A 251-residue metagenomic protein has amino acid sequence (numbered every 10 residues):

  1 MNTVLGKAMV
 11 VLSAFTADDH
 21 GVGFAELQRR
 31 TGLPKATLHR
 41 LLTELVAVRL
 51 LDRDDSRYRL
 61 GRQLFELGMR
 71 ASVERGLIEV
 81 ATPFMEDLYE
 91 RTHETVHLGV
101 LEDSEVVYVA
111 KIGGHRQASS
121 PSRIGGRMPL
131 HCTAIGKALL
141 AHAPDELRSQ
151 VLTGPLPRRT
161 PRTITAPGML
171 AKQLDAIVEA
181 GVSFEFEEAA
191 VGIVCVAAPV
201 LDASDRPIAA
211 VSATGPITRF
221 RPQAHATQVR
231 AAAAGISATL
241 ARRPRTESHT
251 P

Functional and structural regions predicted by a protein language model:
M1-I78, S237-R242: N-terminal helix-turn-helix
T16, G136, L140, P144 (+1 more regions): Short amphipathic alpha-helical signal-transduction/dimerization elements
Q63-R91, Q117-S120: Conserved segment of winged-helix/HTH DNA-binding domains
R91-V96, E179-V182: Short N-terminal helix-loop-first-beta-strand/juxtamembrane motif that initiates sensory/input modules
L98-D103, I112: Short hydrophobic alpha-helical segments used for membrane anchoring or interfacial signaling
Q117-A189: Short, solvent-exposed recognition segments
L147-R158, A234-P251: Cysteine/selenocysteine-centered motifs that mediate thiol-based redox chemistry or coordinate metal-sulfur cofactors
T163-T239, P251: Extended hydrophobic
